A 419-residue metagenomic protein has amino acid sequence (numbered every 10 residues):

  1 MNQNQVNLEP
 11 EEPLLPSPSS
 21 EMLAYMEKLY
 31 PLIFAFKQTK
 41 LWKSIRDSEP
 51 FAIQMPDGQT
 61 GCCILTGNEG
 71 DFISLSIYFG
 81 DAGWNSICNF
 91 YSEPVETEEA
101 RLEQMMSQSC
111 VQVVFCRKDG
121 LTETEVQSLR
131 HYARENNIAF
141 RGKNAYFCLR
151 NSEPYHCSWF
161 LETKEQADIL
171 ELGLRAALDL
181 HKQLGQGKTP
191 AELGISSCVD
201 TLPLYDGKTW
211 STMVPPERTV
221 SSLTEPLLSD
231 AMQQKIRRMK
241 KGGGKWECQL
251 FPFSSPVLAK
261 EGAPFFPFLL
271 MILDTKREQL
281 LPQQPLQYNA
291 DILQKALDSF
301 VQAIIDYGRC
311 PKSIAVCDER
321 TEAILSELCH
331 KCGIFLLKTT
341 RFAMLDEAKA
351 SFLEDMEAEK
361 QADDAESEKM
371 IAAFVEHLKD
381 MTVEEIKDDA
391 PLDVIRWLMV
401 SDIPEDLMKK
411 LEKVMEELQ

Functional and structural regions predicted by a protein language model:
N2-L270, T275-Q419: Secondary-structure boundary/capping micro-motif
